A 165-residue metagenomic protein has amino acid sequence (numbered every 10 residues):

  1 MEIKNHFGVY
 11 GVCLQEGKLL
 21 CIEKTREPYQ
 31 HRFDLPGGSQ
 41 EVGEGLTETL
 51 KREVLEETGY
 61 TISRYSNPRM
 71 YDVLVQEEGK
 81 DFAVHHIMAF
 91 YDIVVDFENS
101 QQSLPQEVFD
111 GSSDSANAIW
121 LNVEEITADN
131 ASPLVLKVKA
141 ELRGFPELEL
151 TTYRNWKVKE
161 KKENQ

Functional and structural regions predicted by a protein language model:
M1-L19, Y65, M88-D92: Conserved N-terminal beta-strand and adjoining loop/helix that marks the start of the Nudix/MutT-like hydrolase domain
K18-E56, K161: Conserved Nudix-box catalytic region and its N-terminal flanking loop in Nudix hydrolases and closely related
Q30, I62-Y65: Short secondary-structure junction motifs
Q40-S63, V73-A131: Unchanged
V108-Q165: Nudix hydrolase/Nudix homology domain
